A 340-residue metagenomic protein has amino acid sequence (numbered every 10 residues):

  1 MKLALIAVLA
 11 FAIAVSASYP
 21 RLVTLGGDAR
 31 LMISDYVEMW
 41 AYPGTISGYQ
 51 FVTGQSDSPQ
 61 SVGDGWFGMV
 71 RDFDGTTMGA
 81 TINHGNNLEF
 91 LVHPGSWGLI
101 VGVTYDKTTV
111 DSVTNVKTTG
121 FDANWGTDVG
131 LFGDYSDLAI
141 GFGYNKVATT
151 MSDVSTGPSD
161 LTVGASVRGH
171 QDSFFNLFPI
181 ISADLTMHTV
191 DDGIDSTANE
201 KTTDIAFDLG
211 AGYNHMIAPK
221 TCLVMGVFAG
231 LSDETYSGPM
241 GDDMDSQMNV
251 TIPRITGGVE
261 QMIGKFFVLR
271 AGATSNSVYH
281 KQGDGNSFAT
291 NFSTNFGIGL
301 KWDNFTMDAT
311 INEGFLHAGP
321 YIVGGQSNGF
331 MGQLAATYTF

Functional and structural regions predicted by a protein language model:
A14-T81: N-terminal, post-signal peptide beta-strand-biased segments of exported outer-membrane/organellar beta-barrel and other
F51-V52, D74-G79, S96-V101, Y135-F142 (+4 more regions): Repeated loop/turn-to-beta-strand initiation elements of outer-membrane beta-barrel proteins
D57-P59, T81-G85, G102-T108, G143-V147 (+4 more regions): Outer-membrane beta-barrel pore domains and translocons
S61-G65, H84-L88, T119-T127, S155-V163 (+4 more regions): Residues that define the transmembrane beta-barrel architecture of outer-membrane proteins
R71, V92-P94, V129-G133, V167-S173 (+7 more regions): Residue-level signature of outer-membrane beta-barrel architecture
K107-F121, A148-G157, M187-T203, D233-V250 (+2 more regions): Flexible, solvent-exposed loop segments that connect beta-strands
V163-Y279: Detector for outer-membrane/organellar transmembrane beta-barrel domains, recognizing the amphipathic beta-strand
I298-F305, I311, S327-F340: Outer-membrane beta-barrel "beta-signal"
